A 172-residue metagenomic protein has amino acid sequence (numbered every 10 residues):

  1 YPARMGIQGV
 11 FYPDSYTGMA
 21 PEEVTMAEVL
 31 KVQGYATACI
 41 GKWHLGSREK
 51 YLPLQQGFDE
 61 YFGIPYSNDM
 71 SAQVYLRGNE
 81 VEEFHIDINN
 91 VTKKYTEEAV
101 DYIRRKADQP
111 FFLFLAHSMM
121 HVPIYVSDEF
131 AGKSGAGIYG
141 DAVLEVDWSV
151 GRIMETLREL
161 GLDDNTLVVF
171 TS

Functional and structural regions predicted by a protein language model:
Y1-S172: Formylglycine-dependent sulfatase
